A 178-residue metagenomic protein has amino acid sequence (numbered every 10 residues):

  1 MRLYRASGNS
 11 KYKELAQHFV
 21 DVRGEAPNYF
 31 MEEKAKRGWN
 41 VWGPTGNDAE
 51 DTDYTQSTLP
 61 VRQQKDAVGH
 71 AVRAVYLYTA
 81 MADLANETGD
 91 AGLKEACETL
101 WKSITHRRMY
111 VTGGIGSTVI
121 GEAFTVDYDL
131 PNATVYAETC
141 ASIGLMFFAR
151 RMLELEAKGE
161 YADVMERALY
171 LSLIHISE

Functional and structural regions predicted by a protein language model:
M1-E178: Glycan-recognition and catalytic cores of secretory/periplasmic carbohydrate-active enzymes
